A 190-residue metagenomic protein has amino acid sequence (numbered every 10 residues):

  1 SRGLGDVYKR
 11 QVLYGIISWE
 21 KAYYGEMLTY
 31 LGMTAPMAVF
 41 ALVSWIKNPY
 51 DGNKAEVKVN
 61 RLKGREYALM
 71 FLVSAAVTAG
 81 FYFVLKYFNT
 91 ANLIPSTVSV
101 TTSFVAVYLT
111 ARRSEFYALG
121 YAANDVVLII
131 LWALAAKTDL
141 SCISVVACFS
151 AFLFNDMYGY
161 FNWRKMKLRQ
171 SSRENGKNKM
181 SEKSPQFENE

Functional and structural regions predicted by a protein language model:
G3-Y8, D125: Short, small-residue-biased leader/transition segments that mark boundaries at the very start of proteins
L13-W19, E66, N124-L134: Small-residue-rich segments of transmembrane alpha-helices in multi-pass membrane proteins, especially helix faces
I16-M27, F83-N92, L134-S144: Helix-coil boundary and interhelical linker segments in multi-pass alpha-helical membrane proteins
G32-D51: Membrane-water interface of transmembrane alpha-helices
N53-F88: Membrane-helix boundary elements
V77-T90, T97-F116, A133: Alpha-helical transmembrane segments in multipass membrane proteins, preferentially the mid-helix core
T110-N178, E188: C-terminal transmembrane-bundle signature of multipass membrane proteins, characterized by strong activation on
